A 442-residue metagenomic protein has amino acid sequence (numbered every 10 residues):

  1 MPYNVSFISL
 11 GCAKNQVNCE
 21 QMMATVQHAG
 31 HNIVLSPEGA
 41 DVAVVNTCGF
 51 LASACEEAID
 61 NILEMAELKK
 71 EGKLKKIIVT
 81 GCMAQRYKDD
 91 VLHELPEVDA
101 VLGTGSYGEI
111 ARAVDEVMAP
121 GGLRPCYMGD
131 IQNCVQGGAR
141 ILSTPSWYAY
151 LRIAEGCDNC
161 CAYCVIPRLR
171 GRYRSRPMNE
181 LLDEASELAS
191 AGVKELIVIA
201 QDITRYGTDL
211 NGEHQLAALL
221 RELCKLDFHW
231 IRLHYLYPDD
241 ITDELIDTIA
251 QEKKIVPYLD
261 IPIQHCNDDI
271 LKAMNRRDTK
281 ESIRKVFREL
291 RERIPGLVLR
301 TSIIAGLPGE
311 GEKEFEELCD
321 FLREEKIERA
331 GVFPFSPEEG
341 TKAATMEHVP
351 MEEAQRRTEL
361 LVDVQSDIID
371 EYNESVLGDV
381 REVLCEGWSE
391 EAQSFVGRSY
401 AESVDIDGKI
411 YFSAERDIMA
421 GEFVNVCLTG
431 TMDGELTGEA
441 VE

Functional and structural regions predicted by a protein language model:
M1-Y206, E244, L259, E281-E292 (+4 more regions): Proteins enriched for Cys/Gly/acidic motifs involved in redox and nucleic-acid/cofactor modification
G49-F50, R170-G171, L210-E213, K272-D278 (+1 more regions): Short glycine-enriched, charge-decorated loop/helix-capping segments at active-site entrances that position
I77-V79, R86, S190-K313, R323: Conserved SAM/AdoMet-binding glycine-rich loop
H93-E109, A217-F228, Q251-V256, E317-R329 (+1 more regions): Structural recognition of alpha->loop->beta junctions
L95-P96, V117-P120, H214-L216, I249-Q251 (+1 more regions): Short, hinge-like loop/turn segments at secondary-structure boundaries
I141-L142, D247-Q251, I263, N373-S375 (+2 more regions): Replace "in large, NTP-powered and nucleic-acid-processing enzymes" with "in large, NTP-powered factors and other
L181, V198, L233, I261 (+6 more regions): Conserved, mostly hydrophobic/aromatic
P337, T345-E442: Terminal RNA-binding accessory module
